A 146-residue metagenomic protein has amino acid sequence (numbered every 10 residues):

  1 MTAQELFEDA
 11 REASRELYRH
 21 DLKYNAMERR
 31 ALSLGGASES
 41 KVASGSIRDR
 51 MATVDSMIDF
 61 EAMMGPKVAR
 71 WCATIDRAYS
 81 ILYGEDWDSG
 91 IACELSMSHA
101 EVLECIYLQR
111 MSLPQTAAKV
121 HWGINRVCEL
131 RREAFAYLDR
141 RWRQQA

Functional and structural regions predicted by a protein language model:
M1-A92, R132, R143-A146: N-terminal interaction/assembly modules
I81, Q109, Y137, R141: Mid-sequence acidic-hydrophobic segments that form the walls of catalytic/ligand-binding cavities or oligomerization
C93-M111: Short amphipathic alpha helix immediately N-terminal
Q115-V120: Short alpha-helical "recognition helix" segments of helix-turn-helix
G123: Helix-turn-helix DNA-binding motif, specifically the short coil turn and the N-cap/start of the second
V127-R141: DNA major-groove recognition helices of helix-turn-helix
